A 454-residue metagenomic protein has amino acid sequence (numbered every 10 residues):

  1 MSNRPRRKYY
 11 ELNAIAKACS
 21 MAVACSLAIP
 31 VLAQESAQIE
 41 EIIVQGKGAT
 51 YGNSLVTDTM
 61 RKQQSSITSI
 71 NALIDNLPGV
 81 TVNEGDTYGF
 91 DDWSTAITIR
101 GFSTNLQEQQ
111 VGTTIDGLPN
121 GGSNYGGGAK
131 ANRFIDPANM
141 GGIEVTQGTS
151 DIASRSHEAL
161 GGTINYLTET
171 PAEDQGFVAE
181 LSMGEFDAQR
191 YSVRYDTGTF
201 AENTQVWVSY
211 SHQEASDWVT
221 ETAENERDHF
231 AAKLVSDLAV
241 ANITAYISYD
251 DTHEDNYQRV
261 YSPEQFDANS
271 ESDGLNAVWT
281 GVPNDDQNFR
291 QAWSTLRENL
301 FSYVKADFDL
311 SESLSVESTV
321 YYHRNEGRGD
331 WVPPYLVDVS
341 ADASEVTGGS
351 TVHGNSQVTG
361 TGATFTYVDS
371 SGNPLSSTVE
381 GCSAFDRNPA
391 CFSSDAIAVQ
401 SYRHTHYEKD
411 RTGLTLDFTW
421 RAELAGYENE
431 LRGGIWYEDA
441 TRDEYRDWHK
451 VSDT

Functional and structural regions predicted by a protein language model:
Q38-A72, D91-A96, E144-V145: N-terminal periplasmic "start-of-domain" segments of outer-membrane beta-barrel proteins
A49, N120, G184-F186, Q213-A215 (+6 more regions): Structural signature of outer-membrane beta-barrel domains
I70-L73, A96-G101, T114, A131-R133 (+3 more regions): N-terminal periplasmic accessory domains that precede and gate Gram-negative outer-membrane beta-barrel machines
N71, D75-P119: Extracytoplasmic beta-strand/coil segments of soluble accessory domains associated with Gram-negative outer-membrane
L118-Q147, L167: Short acidic/polar hinge/loop motifs at secondary-structure boundaries that mediate gating or recognition
G176-A268, W293-D309: Transmembrane beta-barrel wall of Gram-negative outer-membrane proteins
E224-H229, R259-E271, P333-A343, D447-D453: Flexible, surface-exposed loop regions and adjacent strand-edge segments of Gram-negative outer-membrane beta-barrel
N299-E326, T351-T454: Face-selective signature of the C-terminal outer-membrane beta-barrel domain
